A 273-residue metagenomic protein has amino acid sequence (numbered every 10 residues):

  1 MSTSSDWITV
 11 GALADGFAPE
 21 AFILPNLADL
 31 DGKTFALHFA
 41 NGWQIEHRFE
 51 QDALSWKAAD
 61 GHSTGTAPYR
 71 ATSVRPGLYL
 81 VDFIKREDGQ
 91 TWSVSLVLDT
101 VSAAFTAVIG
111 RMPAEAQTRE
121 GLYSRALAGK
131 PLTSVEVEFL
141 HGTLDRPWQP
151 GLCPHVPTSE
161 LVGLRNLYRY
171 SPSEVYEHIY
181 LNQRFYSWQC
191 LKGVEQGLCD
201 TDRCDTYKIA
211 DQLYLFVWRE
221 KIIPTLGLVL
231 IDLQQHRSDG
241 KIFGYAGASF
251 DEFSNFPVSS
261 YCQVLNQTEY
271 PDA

Functional and structural regions predicted by a protein language model:
M1-S55, P257, V264-L265, D272: Hydrophobic, helix-prone linear segments
L27-K33, H47-S55, S73-L78, L96-F105 (+4 more regions): Short, solvent-exposed coil/turn segments at beta-strand boundaries
L30-F39, R146-C190, V194-Q196: Surface-exposed interaction/gating patches
F35-H38, W56-A58, V81-R86, N166-Y170 (+2 more regions): Short beta-strand segments that buttress and anchor functional surface loops
L37-T72, E174-C204: N-terminal glycine/threonine-rich, aromatic-flanked beta-hairpin/loop signature
G61-L96, V194-Q234: Contiguous, well-ordered beta-strand patches that form the walls/edges of small beta-barrel/beta-sandwich domains
I109-Y170: Surface-exposed beta-loop interaction hotspot
E220-L228, D232-L265: Extended, charged low-complexity segments that frequently continue into or abut oligomerization scaffolds
